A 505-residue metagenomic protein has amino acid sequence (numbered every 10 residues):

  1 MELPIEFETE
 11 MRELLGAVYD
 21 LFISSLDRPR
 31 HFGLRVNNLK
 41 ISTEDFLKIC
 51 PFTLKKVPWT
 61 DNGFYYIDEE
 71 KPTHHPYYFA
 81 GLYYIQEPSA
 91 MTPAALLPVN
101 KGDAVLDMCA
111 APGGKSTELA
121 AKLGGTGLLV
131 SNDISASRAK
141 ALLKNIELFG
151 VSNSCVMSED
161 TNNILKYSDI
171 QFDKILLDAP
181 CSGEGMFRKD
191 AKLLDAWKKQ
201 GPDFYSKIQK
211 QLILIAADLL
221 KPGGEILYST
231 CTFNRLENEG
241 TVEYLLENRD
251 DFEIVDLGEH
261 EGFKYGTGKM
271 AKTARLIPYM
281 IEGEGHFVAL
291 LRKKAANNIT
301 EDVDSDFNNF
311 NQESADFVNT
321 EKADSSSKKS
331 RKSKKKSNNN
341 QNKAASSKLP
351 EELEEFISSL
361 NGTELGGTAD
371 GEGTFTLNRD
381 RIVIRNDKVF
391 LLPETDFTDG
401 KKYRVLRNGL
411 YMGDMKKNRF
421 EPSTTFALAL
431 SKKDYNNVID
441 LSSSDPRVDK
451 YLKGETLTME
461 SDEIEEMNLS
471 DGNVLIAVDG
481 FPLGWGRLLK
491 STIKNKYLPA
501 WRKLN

Functional and structural regions predicted by a protein language model:
M1-L14, V18-L47, K294-N505: Polybasic, low-complexity RNA-engagement segments
F32-M91: Conserved AdoMet
N100-K101, L165-L176: A short acidic, Gly/Pro-enriched loop at the edge of an enzyme's catalytic core that lines a small-molecule cofactor
G102-A111: Conserved class I S-adenosyl-L-methionine
P112-G125: Conserved SAM-binding loop of SAM-dependent methyltransferases across substrates and taxa, primarily the Class I
L123-G124, L220-P222: Helix-to-beta-strand junctions that scaffold the AdoMet/dcAdoMet cofactor pocket in Class I SAM-dependent enzymes
N132-D169: S-adenosyl-L-methionine
S137, K174-I215, C231-N238, E261: Mobile active-site "lid"/loop adjacent to the S-adenosyl-L-methionine
